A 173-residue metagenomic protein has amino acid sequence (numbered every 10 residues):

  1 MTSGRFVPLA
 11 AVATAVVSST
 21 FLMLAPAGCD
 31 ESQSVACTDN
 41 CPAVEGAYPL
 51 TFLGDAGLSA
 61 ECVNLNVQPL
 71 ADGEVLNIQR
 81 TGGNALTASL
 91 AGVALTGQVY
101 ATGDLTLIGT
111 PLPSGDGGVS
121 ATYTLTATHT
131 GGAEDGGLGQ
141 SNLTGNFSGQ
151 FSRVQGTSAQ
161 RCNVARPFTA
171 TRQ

Functional and structural regions predicted by a protein language model:
M1-A27: Sec-dependent bacterial lipoprotein signal peptides
G28-S32: Bacterial signal peptide processing site
C37-L90, G118-H129, Q150-T169: Short, solvent-exposed loop/hinge segments that bridge or flank secondary-structure elements
C41-V44, Q79-G83, Q98-D104, H129-L143 (+1 more regions): A short, structured loop/turn motif at beta-sheet edges
Y48, L107, G137-F151: A short hydrophobic beta-strand element
G54, G92, A101, G109-P111 (+1 more regions): A mature extracytoplasmic/lumenal domain signature
A88, G97-Q98: A solvent-exposed, acidic/Ser-Thr-rich amphipathic alpha-helical stretch
L95-T96, T102-T122: Surface-exposed helix/loop patches within compact recognition domains
